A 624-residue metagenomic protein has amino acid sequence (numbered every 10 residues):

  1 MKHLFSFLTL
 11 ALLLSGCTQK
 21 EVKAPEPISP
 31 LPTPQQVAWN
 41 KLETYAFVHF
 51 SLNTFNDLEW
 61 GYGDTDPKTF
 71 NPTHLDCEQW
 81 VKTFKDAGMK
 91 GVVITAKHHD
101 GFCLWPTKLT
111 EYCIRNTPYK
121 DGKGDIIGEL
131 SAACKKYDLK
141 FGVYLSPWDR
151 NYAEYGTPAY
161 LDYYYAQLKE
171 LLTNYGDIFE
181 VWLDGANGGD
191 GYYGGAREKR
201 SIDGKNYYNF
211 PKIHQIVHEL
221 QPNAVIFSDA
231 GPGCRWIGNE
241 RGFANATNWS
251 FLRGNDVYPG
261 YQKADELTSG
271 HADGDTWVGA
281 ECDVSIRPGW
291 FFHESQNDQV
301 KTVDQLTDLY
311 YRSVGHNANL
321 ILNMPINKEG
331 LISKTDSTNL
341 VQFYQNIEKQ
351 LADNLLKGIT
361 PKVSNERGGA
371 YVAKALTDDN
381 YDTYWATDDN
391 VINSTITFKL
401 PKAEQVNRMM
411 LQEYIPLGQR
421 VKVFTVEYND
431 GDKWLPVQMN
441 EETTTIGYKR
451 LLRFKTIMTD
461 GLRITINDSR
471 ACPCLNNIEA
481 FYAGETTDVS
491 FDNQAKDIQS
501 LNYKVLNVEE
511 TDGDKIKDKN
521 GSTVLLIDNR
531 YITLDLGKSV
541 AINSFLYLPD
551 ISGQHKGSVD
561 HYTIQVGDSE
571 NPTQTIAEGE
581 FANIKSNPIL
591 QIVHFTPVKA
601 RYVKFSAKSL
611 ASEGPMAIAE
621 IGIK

Functional and structural regions predicted by a protein language model:
K2-L8: Sec-dependent signal peptide recognition, specifically the positively charged N-region followed immediately by
S15-G16: C-terminal motif of bacterial Sec signal peptides marking the signal peptidase cleavage site
K20-I392, T397-F398, K402-Q405, M410-Q419 (+7 more regions): Mature catalytic domains of secreted/periplasmic carbohydrate-active enzymes
E21, D389-I392, I415-G484, L526-R530 (+2 more regions): Trp- and acidic/polar-enriched beta-sheet ligand-binding modules for extracellular glycan and matrix recognition
A352-D378, S490-D518: Glycan-recognition and processing domains
T397-K399, Y531-L534: Short, well-ordered beta-strand elements within core beta-sheets of diverse protein domains
